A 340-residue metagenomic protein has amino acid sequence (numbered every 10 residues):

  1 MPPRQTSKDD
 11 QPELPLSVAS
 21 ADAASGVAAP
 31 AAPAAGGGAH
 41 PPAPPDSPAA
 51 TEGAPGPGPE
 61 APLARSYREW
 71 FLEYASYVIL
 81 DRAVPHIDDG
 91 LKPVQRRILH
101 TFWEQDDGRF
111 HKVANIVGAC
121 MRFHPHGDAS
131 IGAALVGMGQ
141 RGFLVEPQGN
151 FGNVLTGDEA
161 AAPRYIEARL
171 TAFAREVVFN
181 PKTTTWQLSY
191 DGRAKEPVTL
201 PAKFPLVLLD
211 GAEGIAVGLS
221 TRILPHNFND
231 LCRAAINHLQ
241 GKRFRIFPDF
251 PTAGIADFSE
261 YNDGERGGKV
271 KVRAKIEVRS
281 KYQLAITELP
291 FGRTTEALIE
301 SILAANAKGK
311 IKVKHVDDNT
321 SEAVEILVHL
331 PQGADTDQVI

Functional and structural regions predicted by a protein language model:
P2-G267, I326-H329: Catalytic phosphate-handling regions of large nucleic-acid enzymes and associated NTPases
D249, R266-I340: Charged, surface-exposed alpha-helical interface/stalk elements
